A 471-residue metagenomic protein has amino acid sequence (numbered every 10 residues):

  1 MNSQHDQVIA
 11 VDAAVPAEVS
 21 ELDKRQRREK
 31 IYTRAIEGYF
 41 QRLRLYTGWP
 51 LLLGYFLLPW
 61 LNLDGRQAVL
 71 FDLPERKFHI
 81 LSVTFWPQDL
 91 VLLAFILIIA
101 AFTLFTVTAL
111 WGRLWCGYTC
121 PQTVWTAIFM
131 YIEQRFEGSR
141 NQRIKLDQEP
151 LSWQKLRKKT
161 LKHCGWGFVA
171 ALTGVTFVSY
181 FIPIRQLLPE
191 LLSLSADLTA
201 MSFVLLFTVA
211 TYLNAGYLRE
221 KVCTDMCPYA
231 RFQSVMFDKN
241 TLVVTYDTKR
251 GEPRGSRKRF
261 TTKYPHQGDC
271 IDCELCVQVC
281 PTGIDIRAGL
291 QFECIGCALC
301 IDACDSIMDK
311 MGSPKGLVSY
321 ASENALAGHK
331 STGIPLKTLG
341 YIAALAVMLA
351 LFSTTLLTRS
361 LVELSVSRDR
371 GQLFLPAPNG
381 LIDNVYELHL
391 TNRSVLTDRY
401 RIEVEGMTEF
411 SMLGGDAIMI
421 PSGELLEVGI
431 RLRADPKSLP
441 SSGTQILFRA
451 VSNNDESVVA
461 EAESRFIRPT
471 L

Functional and structural regions predicted by a protein language model:
N2-T245, G251-P253, I301, P314-A346: Membrane-embedded alpha-helical bundles of multi-pass integral membrane proteins
T108-T123, A215-A230, T261-M308: Cysteine-centered iron-sulfur cluster-binding motifs in ferredoxin-type domains/subunits of redox enzymes
L218, A350-F374: Hydrophobic alpha-helical transmembrane segments in integral membrane proteins
T391-L396, K437: Short solvent-exposed strand-capping/beta-turn motif centered on an Asx-Ser/Thr pair
L396-V404, G443, A460-E461: Short, hydrophobic/aromatic beta-strand segments
G406-M412: Short, solvent-exposed loop/linker segments at beta-strand-coil boundaries, enriched for Pro/Gly and Ser/Thr
M412-K437: Intrinsically disordered, low-complexity Pro/Gly/Ser/Thr-rich segments with frequent PxxP/GP/PP motifs and embedded
D435-L471: Terminal connector regions
